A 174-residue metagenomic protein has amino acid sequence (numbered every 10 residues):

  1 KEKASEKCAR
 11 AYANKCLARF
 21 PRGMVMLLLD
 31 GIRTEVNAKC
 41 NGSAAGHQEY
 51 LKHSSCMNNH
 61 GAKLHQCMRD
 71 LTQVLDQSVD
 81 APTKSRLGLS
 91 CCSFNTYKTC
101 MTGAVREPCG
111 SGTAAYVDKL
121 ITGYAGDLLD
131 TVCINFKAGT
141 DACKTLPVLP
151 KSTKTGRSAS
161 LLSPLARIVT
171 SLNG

Functional and structural regions predicted by a protein language model:
K1-G174: Mature extracellular/luminal domains of secreted and GPI-anchored eukaryotic proteins, especially small
